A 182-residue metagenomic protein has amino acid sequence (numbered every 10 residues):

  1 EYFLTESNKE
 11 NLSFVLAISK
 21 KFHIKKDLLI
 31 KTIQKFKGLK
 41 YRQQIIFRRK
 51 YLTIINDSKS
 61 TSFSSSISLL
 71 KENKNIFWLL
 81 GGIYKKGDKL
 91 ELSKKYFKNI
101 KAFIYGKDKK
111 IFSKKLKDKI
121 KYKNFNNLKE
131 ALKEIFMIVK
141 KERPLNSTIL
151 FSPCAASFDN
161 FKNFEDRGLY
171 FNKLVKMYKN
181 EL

Functional and structural regions predicted by a protein language model:
L4-N99: Nucleotide phosphate-binding/pyrophosphate-handling subdomain across enzymes that bind or process nucleotide phosphates
S65, I111-F112, N160: Phosphate- and divalent-cation-binding pockets in alpha/beta enzyme and binding domains that engage nucleotide-derived
K86-N146: C-terminal helical cap/extension that packs against the catalytic core of soluble nucleotide-cofactor enzymes
I149-C154: Short beta-strands and strand-loop turn motifs
F158-E165: Glycine/threonine-rich flexible loop motifs
N172-L182: Short, flexible loop segments at boundaries between secondary-structure elements
